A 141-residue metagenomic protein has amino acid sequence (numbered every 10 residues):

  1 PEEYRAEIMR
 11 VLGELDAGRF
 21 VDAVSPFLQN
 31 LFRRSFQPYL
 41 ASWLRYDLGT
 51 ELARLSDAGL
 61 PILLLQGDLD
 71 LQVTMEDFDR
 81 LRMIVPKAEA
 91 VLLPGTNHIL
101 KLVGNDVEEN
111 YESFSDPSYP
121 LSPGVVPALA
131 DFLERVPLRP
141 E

Functional and structural regions predicted by a protein language model:
P1-G49: Accessory cap/linker subdomain of secreted extracellular hydrolases
E3, W43-L44, V73, P120-V125: Soluble or luminal CAZymes and related metallo-dependent hydrolases
T50-A53, D79, M83, P127 (+1 more regions): Solvent-exposed, polar/charged alpha-helical surfaces in well-ordered, non-transmembrane soluble domains, broadly
L55-G59, L64-Q66, D70: Short beta-strand/loop motif that positions the catalytic acidic residue of the alpha/beta-hydrolase fold
I62, A88-E89: Short, conserved active-site loop motifs that form the nucleotide-linked donor/cofactor pocket
D68-L71, G95-I99: Solvent-exposed loop/turn segments at secondary-structure junctions within structured extracellular/periplasmic domains
L71-D77: Conserved alpha/beta-hydrolase "acid-adjacent" motif
E89, T96-E141: Catalytic active-site module of serine/aspartate enzymes centered on a nucleophile-bearing elbow/loop
